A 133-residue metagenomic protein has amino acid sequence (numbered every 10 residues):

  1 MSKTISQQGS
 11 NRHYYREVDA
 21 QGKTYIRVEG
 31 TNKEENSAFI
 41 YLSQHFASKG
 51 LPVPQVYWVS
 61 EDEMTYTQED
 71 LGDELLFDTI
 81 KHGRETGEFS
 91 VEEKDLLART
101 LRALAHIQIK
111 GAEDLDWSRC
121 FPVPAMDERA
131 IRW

Functional and structural regions predicted by a protein language model:
M1-V18: ATP-binding glycine-rich phosphate-binding loop
E17-W133: ATP-binding pocket architecture of kinase catalytic cores
